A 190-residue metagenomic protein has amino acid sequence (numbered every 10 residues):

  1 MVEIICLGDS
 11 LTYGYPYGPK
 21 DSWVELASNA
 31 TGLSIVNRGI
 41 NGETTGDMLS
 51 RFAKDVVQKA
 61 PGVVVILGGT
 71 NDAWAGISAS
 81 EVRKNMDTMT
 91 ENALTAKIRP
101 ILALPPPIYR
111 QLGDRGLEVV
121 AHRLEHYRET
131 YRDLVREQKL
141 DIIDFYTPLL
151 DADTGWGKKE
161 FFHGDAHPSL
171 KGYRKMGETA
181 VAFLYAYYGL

Functional and structural regions predicted by a protein language model:
M1-D47, R51-A60: Serine-esterase "nucleophile elbow" of acetyl-processing enzymes
A30, S50-L190: Alpha-helical cap/lid subdomain in secreted, periplasmic, or secretory-pathway luminal O-acyl-processing enzymes
